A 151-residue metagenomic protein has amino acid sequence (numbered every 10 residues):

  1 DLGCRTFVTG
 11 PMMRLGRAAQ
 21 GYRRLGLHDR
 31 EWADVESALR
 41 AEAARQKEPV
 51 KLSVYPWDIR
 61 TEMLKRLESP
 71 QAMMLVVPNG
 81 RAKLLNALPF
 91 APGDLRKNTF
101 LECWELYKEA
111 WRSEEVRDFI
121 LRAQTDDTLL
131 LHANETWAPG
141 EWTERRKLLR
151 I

Functional and structural regions predicted by a protein language model:
D1-P70, P78-K83, A87-N98: Radical SAM enzyme [4Fe-4S]-AdoMet core and its adjacent flexible, acidic and glycine-rich loops/tails across
A87-I151: Flexible mid-to-C-terminal extensions adjoining Fe-S/redox cofactors in radical SAM and related proteins
